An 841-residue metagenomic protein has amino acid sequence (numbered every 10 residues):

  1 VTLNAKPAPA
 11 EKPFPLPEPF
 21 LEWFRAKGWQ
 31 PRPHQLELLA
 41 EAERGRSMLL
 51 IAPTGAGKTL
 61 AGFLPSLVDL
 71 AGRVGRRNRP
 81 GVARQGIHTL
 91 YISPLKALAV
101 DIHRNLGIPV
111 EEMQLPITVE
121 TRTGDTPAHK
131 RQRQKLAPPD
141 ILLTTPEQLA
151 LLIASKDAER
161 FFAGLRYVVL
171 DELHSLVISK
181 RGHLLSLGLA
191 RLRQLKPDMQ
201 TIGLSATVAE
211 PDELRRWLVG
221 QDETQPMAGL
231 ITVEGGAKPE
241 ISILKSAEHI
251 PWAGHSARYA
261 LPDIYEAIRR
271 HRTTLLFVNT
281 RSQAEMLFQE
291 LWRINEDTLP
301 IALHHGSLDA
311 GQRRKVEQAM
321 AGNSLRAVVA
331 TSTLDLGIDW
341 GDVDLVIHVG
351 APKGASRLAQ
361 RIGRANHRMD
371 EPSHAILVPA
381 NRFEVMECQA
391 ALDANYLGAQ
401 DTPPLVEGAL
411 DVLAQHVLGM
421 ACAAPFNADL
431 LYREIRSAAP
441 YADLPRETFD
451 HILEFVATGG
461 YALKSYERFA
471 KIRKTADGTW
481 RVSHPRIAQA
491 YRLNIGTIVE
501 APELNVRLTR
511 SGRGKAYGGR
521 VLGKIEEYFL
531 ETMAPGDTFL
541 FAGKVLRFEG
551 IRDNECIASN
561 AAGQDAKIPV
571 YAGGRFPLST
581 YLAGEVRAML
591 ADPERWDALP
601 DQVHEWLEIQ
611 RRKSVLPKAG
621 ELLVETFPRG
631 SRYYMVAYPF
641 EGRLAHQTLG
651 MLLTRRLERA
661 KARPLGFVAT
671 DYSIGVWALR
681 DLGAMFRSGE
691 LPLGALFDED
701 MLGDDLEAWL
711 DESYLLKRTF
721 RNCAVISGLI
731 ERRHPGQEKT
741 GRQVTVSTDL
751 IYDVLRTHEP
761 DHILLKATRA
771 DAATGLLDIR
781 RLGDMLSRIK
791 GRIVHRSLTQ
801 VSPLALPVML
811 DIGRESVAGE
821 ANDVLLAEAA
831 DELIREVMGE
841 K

Functional and structural regions predicted by a protein language model:
T2-A26, Q30-A56, A61-A150, A154-A423 (+1 more regions): Helicase motor core with emphasis on the C-terminal RecA-like subdomain
R133, E213, H249-R258, A470-L530: A contiguous, basic/glycine-rich beta-loop/short-helix subdomain that forms a polymer-engagement track
Y432-I435, A439-E503, G512, P569 (+1 more regions): Extended, highly charged accessory segments
A542-G543, Y672: Nucleic acid-processing catalytic cores of prokaryotic defense/repair systems
K544-I551: Short beta-strand-centered aromatic/proline hotspots
R552-P569: Short, solvent-exposed secondary-structure boundary/capping segments
